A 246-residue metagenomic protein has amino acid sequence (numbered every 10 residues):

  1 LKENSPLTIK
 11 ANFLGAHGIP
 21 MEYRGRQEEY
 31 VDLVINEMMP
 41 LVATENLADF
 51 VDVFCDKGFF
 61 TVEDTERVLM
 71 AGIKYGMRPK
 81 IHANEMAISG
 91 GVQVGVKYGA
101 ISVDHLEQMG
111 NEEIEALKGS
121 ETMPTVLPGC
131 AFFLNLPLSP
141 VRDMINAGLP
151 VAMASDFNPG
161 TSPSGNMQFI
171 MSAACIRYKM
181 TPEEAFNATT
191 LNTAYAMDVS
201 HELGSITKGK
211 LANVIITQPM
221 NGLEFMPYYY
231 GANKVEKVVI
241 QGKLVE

Functional and structural regions predicted by a protein language model:
L1-S89: Metal-coordinating catalytic core of metallo-dependent amide/deamination hydrolases
G18-M21, F59-T61, F133, G160-T161 (+1 more regions): Flexible loop/turn segments at secondary-structure boundaries
F50-V53, S102-H105, V214, K237: Well-ordered beta-strand positions
R78, I88-E202, T217-P219, Y230 (+1 more regions): Active-site-adjacent C-terminal substructures of enzyme catalytic domains
G209-A212: Loop/turn positions that initiate beta-strands
N221-P227: Short, Lys/Arg- and Gly-enriched loop/turn segments at beta-strand edges
N233-E246: Short peripheral tails and domain-boundary helices/loops at the edges of structured domains
